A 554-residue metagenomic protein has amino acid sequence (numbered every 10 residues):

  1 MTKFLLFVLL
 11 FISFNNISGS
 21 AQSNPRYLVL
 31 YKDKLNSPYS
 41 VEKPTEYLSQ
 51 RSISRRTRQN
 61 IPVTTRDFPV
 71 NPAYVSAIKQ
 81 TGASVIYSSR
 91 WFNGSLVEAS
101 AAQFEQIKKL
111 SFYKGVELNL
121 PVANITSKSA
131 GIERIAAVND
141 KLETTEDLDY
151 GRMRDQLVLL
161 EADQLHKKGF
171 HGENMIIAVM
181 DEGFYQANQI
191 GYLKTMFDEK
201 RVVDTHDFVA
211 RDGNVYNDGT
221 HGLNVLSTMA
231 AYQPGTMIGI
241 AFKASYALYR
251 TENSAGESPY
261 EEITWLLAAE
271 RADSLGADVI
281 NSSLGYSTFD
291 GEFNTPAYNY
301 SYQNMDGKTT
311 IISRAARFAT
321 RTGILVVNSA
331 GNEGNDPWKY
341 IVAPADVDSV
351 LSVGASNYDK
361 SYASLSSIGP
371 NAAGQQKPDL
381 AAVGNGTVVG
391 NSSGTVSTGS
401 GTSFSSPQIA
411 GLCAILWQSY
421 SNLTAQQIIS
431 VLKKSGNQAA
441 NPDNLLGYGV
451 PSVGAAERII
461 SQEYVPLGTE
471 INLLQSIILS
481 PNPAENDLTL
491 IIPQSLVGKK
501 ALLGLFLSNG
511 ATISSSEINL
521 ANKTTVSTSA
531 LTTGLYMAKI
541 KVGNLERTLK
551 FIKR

Functional and structural regions predicted by a protein language model:
S20-S84, F104-K108, K114-T126: Primarily auto-inhibitory N-terminal propeptides
Q22-N24, S40-V41, M153, D163-E261 (+7 more regions): Subtilisin-like serine protease catalytic core
P72-L157, A162-H166, D348: Autoinhibitory propeptides
R154, L275-N281, Q418-I477, N482: C-terminal subdomain of the subtilisin-like protease fold in secreted/lumenal serine endopeptidases
H166, Y232-G235, L248-D346, A372-Q375 (+2 more regions): Substrate-binding/access-modulating region of protease and related hydrolase catalytic domains
M196, K200, Y216, G291 (+1 more regions): Catalytic-core environment of secreted peptidases
L226-M229, A247-N253, Y340, L380-L446: Hydrolase catalytic cores
E470-R554: C-terminal outer-membrane/trafficking sorting elements
